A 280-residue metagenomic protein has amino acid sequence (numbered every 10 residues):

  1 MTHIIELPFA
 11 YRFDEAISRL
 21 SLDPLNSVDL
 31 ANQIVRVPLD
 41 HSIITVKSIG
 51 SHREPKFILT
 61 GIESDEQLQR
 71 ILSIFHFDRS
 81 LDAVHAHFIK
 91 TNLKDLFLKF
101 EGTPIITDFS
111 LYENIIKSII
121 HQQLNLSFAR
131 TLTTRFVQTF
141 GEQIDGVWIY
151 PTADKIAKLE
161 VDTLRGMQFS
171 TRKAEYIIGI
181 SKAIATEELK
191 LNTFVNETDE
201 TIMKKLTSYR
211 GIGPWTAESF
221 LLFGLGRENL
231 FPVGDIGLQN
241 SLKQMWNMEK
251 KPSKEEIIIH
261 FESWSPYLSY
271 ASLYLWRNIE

Functional and structural regions predicted by a protein language model:
M1-E280: HhH-family (HhH-GPD) DNA N-glycosylase catalytic core used in base-excision repair
